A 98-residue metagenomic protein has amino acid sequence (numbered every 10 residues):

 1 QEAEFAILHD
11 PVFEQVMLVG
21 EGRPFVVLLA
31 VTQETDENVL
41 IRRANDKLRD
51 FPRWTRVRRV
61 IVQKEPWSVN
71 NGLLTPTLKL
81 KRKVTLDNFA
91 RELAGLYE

Functional and structural regions predicted by a protein language model:
Q1-T55, P66, N71: AMP-binding/adenylate-forming catalytic core of the ANL superfamily
Q15, K47-E98: Conserved C-terminal "lid"/linker of ANL adenylate-forming enzymes
